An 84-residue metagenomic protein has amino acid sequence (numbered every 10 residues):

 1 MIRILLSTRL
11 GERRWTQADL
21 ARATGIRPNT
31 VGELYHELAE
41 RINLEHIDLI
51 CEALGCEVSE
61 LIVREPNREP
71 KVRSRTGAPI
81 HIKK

Functional and structural regions predicted by a protein language model:
M1-D19: A short, Lys/Arg-rich alpha-helix, primarily the initiator
T8, E33, I62-K84: Short, charged recognition helix plus adjacent turn of helix-turn-helix-like nucleic-acid-binding domains
L20-A21, I50: Short alpha-helical "recognition helix" segments of helix-turn-helix
I26-R41: Recognition helix of helix-turn-helix/homeodomain-like DNA-binding domains that insert into the DNA major groove
Y35, I42, H46, E65: DNA major-groove recognition helix of helix-turn-helix
E45-E60: DNA major-groove recognition helix of helix-turn-helix/homeodomain DNA-binding modules
